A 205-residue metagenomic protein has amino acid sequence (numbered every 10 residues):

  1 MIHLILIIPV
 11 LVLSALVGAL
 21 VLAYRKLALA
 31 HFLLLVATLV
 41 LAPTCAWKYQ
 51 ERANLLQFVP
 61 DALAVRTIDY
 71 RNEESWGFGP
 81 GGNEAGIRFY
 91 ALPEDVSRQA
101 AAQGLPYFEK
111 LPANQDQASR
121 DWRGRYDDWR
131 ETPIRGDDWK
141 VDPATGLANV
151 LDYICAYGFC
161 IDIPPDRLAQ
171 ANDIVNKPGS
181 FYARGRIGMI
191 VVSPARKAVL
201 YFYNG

Functional and structural regions predicted by a protein language model:
M1-A19: Membrane-embedded alpha-helical segments of integral membrane proteins
V10-S14, L33-L34, T38: Small-residue packing motifs within transmembrane alpha-helices
L13, G18-L22, L41-A42, A46: Hydrophobic alpha-helical segments of integral membrane proteins
V21-F32: Membrane-interface helix-boundary motifs at transmembrane edges
L34-S119: N-terminal export/targeting and maturation segments
V65-Y70, Y182, A198-V199: Generic structural motif
F108-R196: Functional cores of ribonucleases/endoribonucleases
A195-N204: Glycine-rich, aromatic-bearing surface loops/beta-hairpins
